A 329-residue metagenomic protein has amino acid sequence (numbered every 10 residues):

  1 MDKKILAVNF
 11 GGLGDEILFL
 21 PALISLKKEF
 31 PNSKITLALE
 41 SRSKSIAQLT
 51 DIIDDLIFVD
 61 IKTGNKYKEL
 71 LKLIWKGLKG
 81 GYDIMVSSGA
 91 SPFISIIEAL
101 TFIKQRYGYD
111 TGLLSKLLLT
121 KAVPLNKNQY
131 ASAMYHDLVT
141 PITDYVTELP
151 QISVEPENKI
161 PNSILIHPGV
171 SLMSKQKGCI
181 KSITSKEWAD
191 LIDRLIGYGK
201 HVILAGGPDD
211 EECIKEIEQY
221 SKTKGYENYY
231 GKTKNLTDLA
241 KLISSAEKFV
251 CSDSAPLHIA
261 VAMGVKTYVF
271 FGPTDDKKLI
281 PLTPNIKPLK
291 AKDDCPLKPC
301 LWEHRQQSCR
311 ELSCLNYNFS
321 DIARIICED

Functional and structural regions predicted by a protein language model:
M1-D329: Catalytic machinery of carbohydrate-active enzymes, primarily nucleotide-sugar-dependent glycosyltransferases
